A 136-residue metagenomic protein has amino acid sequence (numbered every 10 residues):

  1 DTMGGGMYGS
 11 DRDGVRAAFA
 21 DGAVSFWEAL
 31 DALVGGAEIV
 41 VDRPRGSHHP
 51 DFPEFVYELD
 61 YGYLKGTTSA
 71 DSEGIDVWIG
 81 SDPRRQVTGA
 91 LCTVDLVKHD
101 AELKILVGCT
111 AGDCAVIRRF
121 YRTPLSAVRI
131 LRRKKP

Functional and structural regions predicted by a protein language model:
G4-P136: Hydrophobic N-terminal alpha-helices or hydrophobic patches in metabolic proteins across all domains of life
